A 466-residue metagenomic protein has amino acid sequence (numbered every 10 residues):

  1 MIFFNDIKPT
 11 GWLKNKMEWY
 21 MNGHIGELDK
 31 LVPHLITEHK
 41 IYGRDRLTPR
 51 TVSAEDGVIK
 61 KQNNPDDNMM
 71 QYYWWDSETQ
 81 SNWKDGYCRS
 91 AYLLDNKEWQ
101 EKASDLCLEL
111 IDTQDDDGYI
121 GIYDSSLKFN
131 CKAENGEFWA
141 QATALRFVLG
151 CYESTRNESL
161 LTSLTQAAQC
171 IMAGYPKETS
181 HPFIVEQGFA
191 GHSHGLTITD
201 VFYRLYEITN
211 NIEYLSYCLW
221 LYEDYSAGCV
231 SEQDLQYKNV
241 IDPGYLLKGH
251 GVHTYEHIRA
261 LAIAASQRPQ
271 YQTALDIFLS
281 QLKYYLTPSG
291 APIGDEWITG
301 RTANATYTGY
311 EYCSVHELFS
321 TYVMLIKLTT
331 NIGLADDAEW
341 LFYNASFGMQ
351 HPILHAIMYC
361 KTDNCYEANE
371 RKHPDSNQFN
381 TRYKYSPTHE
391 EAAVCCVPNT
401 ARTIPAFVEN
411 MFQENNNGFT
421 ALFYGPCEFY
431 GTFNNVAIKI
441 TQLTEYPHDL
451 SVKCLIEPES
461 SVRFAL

Functional and structural regions predicted by a protein language model:
M1-L466: Glycan-recognition and catalytic cores of secretory/periplasmic carbohydrate-active enzymes
